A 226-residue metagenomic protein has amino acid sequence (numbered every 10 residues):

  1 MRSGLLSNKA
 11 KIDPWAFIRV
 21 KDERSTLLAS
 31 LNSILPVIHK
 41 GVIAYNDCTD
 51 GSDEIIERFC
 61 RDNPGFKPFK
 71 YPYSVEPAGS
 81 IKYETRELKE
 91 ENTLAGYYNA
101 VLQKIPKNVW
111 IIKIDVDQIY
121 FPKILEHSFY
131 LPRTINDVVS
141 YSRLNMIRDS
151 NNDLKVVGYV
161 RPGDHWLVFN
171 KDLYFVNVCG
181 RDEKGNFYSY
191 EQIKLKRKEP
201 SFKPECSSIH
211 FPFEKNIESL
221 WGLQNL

Functional and structural regions predicted by a protein language model:
M1-N32: N-proximal low-complexity "stem/linker" segments adjacent to membrane-targeting elements
R2-K11, G51-W110: Active-site-proximal specificity loops/subdomain of glycosyltransferases
K9, R181-L226: C-terminal catalytic/acceptor-binding lobe
A29-S33, I55, E126-S128: A short acidic, amphipathic alpha-helical/loop segment
S30-A44, C48, R58-F59: Short, acidic, metal-binding catalytic loop of nucleotide-sugar glycosyltransferases
L102-Q103, P122-R197: Conserved catalytic core of nucleotide-sugar-dependent glycosyltransferases
N108-I119: Short beta-strand-to-loop acidic/aromatic patch adjacent to the donor-nucleotide binding site
